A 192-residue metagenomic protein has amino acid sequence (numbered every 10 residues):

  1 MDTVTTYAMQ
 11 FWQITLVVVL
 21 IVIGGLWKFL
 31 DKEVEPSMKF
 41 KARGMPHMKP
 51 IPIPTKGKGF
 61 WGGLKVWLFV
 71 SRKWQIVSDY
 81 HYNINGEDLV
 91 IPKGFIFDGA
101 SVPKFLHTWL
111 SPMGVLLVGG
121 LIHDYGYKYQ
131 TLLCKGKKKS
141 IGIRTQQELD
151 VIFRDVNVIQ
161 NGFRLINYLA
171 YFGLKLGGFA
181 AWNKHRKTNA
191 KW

Functional and structural regions predicted by a protein language model:
D2-W192: Extended terminal accessory/targeting regions
